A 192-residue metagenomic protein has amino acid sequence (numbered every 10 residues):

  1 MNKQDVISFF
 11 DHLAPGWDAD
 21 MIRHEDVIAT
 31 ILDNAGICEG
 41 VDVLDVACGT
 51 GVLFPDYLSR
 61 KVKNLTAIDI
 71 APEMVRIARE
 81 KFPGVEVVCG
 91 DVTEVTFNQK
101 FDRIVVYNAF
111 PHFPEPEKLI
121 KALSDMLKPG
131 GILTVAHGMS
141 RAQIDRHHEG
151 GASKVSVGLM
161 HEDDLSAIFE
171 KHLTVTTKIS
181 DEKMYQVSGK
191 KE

Functional and structural regions predicted by a protein language model:
M1-G36, V52-L53, I77, R141-A142 (+1 more regions): Conserved class I S-adenosyl-L-methionine
L44, T50-E94: Class I SAM-dependent methyltransferase SAM/SAH-binding core
V105: A conserved beta-strand element that flanks and buttresses the S-adenosyl-L-methionine
N108-A109: Short catalytic micro-motifs in class I SAM-dependent methyltransferases
K118-P129: A short glycine-rich, Lys/Arg-flanked "PGG" loop and its adjoining helix->strand segment in the class I
T134-M160: Conserved class I S-adenosyl-L-methionine
S156-H172: Short alpha-helix
L173-E192: Core SAM-dependent methyltransferase catalytic element
